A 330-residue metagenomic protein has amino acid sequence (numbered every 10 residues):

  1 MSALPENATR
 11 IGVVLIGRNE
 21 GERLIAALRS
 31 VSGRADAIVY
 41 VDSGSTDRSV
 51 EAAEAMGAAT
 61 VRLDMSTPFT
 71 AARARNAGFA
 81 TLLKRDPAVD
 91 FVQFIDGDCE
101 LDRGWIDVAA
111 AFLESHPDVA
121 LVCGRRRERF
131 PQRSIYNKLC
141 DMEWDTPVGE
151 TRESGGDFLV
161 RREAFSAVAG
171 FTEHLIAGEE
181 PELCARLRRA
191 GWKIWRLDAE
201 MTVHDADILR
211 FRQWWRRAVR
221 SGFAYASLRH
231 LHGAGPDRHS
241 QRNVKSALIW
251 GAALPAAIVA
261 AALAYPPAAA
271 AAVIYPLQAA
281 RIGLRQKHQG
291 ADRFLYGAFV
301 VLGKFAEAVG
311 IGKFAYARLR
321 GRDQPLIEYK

Functional and structural regions predicted by a protein language model:
I16-G33: Short, well-formed alpha-helical segments that are part of the catalytic scaffolds of diverse glycosyltransferases
S30, D42-E51, M65, C99: A conserved acidic beta->alpha catalytic loop
M65-K84, R152: Glycine-rich, basic loop-to-helix element that forms the pyrophosphate-binding segment of sugar-nucleotide handling
D86-E100: Short beta-strand-to-loop acidic/aromatic patch adjacent to the donor-nucleotide binding site
E100-I135: Conserved donor NDP-sugar-binding/catalytic core segment of glycosyltransferases
R127-R129, E143-V160, I176, E182: A recurrent flexible, glycine/aromatic-enriched loop bordering the glycosyltransferase active site that acts as
T172-I176, P181-D237: Catalytic donor/gating beta->alpha subdomain of glycosyltransferases that bind UDP-sugars
I249-R320: Membrane-embedded multi-pass helical conduit in multi-pass membrane proteins, especially envelope-biosynthetic
